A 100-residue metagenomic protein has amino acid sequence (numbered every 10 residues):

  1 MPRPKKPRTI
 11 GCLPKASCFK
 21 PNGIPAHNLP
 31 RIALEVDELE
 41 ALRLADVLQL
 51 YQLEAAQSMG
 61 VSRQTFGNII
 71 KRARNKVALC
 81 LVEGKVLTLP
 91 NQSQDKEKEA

Functional and structural regions predicted by a protein language model:
K15-P30: Short, Lys/Arg-enriched N-terminal segment that forms or immediately precedes the first helix of a structured domain
A41-L42: Short alpha-helical "packing" element that flanks the helix-turn-helix/winged-helix DNA-binding module
Y51, G60-T65: Helix-turn-helix DNA-binding motif, specifically the short coil turn and the N-cap/start of the second
Q57: Alpha-helical residues within the helix-turn-helix
I69-R72: Residues within the DNA-recognition helix of helix-turn-helix
R74-L81: C-terminal flanking helix
